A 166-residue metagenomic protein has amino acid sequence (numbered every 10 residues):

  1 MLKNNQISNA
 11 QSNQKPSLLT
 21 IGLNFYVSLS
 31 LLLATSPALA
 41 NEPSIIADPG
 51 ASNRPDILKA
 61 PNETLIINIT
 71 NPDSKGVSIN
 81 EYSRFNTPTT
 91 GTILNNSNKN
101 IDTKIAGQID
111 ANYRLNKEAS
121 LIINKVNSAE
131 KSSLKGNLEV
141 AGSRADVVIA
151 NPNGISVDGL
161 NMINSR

Functional and structural regions predicted by a protein language model:
M1-L39: Bacterial Sec-dependent N-terminal signal peptides
L2-N4, S30-L33, P37-R166: Solvent-exposed adhesion/ligand-recognition segments of exported proteins
